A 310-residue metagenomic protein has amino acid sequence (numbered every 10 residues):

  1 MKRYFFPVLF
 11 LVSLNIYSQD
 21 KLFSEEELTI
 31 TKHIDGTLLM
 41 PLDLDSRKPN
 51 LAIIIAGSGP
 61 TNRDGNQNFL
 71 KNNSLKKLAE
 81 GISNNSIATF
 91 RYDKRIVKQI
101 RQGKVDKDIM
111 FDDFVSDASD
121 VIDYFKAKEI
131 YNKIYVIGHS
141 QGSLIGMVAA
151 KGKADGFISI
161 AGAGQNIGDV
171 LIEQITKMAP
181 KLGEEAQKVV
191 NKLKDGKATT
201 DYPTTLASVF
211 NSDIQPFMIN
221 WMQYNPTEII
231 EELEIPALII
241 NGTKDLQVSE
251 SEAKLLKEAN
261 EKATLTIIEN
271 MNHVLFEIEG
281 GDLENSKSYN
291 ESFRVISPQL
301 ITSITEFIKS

Functional and structural regions predicted by a protein language model:
Q19-R47: N-terminal cap/lid segment of alpha/beta-hydrolase-fold proteins
L44-N84: Short, surface-exposed "cap/lid" segments of acyl-processing enzymes
D106-K128: Alpha/beta-hydrolase active-site loop
D120-M178: Primarily recognizes the serine-hydrolase "nucleophile elbow" in alpha/beta-hydrolase and SGNH/GDSL folds
G156-E228: Accessory cap/linker subdomain of secreted extracellular hydrolases
L233, I239-N241, D245: Short beta-strand/loop motif that positions the catalytic acidic residue of the alpha/beta-hydrolase fold
I235, V248-A259: Short alpha-helix in the alpha/beta-hydrolase fold that links the catalytic acid
M271-L275, E279-S310: Catalytic active-site module of serine/aspartate enzymes centered on a nucleophile-bearing elbow/loop
